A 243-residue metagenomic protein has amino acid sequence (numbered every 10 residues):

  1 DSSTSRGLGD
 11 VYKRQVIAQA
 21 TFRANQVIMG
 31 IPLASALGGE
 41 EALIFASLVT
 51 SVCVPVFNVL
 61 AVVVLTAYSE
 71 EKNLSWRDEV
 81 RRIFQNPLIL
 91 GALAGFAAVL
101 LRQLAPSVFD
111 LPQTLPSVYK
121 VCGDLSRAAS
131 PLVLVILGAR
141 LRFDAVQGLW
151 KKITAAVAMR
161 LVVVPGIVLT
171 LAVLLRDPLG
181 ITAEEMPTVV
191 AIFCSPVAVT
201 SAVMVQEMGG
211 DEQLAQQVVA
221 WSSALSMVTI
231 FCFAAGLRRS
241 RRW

Functional and structural regions predicted by a protein language model:
D1-Y12: Single conserved hydrophobic/aromatic residue that forms the stacking wall/gate of nucleotide- or nucleobase-binding
D10-R23, E40-S51, S75-E79, P112-K120 (+3 more regions): The feature identifies polytopic integral membrane transport proteins across all domains of life
A18, I28-G38, A46-S47, V199-M208: Generic transmembrane alpha-helix signature in multi-pass membrane proteins, especially transporters/channels
A18-A36, R82-F96, A156-L169, W221-F231: Small-residue-rich segments of transmembrane alpha-helices in multi-pass membrane proteins, especially helix faces
F22-G30, G38, C53-V64, A92 (+3 more regions): Membrane-embedded alpha-helical core segments of multi-pass
Y68-Q85: Flexible interhelical linker loops that connect adjacent transmembrane helices in multi-pass membrane transporters
L90, A94-L175: Transmembrane helical segments that form the transport core of multi-pass membrane transport proteins
G166, T170-W243: C-terminal transmembrane helix pair
